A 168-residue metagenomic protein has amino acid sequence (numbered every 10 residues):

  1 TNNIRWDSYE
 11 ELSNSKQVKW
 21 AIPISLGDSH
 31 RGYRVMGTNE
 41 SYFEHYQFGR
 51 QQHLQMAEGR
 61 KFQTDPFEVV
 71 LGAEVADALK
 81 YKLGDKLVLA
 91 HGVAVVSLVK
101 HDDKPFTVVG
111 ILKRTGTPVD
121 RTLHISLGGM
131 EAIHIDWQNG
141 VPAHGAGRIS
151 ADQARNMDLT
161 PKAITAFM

Functional and structural regions predicted by a protein language model:
T1-G37, S41, R60, T64-D65 (+1 more regions): Hydrophobic, regular-secondary-structure patches
S15, K100-T107, I111-M168: Mechanotransmission and gating elements of multispan inner-membrane complexes involved in transport and envelope
K16, H30-Y33, T38, Q51 (+5 more regions): Extracytoplasmic
K19-W20, S41-F43, D77-A78, V95-S97 (+2 more regions): Short beta-strands and strand-coil junctions in structured, solvent-facing domains, enriched
L26-R31, L54-V70, V88, V93-T117: Beta-strand-rich non-transmembrane domains
V35-L79, L83-K86: Short beta-strand boundary microenvironments
T38-S41, E74, G92, I111-R114 (+1 more regions): Solvent-exposed coil/turn segments that connect beta secondary-structure elements in extracytoplasmic/periplasmic
